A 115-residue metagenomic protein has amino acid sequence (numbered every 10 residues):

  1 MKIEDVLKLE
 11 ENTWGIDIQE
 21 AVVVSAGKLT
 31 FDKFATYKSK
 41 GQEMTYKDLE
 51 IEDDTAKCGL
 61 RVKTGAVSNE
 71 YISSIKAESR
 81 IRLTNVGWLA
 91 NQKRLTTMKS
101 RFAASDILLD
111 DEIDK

Functional and structural regions predicted by a protein language model:
M1-K115: Single-stranded nucleic acid-binding proteins centered on OB/S1-type folds and their adjacent low-complexity
